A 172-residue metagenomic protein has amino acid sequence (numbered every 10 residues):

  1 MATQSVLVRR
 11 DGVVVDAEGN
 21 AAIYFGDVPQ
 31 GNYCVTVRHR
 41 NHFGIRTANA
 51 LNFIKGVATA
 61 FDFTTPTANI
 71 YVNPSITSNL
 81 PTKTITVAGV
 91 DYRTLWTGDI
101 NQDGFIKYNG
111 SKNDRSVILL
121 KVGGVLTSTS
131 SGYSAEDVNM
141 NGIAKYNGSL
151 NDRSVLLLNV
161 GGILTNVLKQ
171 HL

Functional and structural regions predicted by a protein language model:
T3-L172: Cellulosome-associated attachment modules in secreted, modular CAZymes
